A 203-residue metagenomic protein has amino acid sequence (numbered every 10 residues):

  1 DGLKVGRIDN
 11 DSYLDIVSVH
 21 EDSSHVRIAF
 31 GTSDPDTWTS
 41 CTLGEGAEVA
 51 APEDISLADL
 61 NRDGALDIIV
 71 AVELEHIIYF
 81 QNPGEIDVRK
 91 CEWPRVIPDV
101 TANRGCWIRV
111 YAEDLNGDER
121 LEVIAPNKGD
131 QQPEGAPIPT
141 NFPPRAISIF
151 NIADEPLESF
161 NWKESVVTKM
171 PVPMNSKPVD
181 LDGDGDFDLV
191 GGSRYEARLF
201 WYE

Functional and structural regions predicted by a protein language model:
D1-E203: Beta-propeller-forming repeat regions
